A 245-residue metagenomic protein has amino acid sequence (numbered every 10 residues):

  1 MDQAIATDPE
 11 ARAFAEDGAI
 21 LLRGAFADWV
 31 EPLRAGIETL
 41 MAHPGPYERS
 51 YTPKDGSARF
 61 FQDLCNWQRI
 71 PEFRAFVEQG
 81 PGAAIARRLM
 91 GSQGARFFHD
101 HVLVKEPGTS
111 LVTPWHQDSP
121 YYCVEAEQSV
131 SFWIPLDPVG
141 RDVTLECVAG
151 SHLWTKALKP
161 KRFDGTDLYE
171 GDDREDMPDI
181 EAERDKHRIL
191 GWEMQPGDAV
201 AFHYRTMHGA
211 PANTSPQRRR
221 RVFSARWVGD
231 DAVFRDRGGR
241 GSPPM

Functional and structural regions predicted by a protein language model:
M1-E16, L21-W115, Y121-C123, P160 (+2 more regions): Non-heme Fe(II)-dependent double-stranded beta-helix
G36, Y47-E48, T52, A157-F163 (+2 more regions): Non-heme Fe(II)/2-oxoglutarate
I70-A75, R184-L190, A210-P211: Active-site rim elements
G82, S92, P107-S110, P138-R141 (+3 more regions): Short, charged/polar surface micro-motifs in flexible loops or helix N-caps
H101, Q117, I134-P138, C147-A149: Short, structured patches in soluble enzyme cores that scaffold and shape functional sites
D118-P120, S129, G209-N213: Glycine-rich phosphate/pyrophosphate-binding beta-alpha loops
C123-G140, E193, R226-G229: Short, conserved beta-strand element in jelly-roll/cupin
R141-M207: Double-stranded beta-helix
